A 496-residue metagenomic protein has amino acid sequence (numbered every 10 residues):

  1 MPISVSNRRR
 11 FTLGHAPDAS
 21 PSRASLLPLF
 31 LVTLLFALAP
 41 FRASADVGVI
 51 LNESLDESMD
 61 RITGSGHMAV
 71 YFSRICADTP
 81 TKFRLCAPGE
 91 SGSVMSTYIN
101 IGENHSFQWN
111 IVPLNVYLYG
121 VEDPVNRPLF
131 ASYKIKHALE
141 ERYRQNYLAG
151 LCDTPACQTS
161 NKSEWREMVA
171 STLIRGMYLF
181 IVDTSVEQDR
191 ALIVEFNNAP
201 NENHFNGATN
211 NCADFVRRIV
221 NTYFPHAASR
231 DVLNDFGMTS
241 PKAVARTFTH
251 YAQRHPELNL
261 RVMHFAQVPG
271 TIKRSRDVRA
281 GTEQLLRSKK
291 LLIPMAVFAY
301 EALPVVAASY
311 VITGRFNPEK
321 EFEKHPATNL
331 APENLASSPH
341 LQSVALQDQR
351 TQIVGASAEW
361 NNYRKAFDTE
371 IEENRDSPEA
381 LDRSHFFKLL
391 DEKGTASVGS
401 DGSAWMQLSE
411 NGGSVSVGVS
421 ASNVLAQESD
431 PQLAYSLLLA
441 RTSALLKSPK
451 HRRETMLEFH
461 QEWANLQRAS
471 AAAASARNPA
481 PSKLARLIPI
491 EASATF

Functional and structural regions predicted by a protein language model:
M1-R23: N-terminal secretory signal peptides that target proteins for export/translocation
S25-A39: Bacterial N-terminal signal peptides
A39-A45: Sec/Tat signal peptide C-region and signal peptidase I cleavage site
D46, G66-H67: Short, surface-exposed beta-edge/turn micro-motifs
V49-S58: N-terminal post-signal-peptidase region of extra-cytosolic proteins
L51-N52, F72, G207-N210: Short His-Asn-centered micro-motif
S58, I62, M68-V70, I75-T79 (+1 more regions): Soluble extramembrane regions of membrane proteins in the secretory/endomembrane system
E140-T184, D189-F496: Activation targets extended, charge/polar-rich intrinsically disordered C-terminal tails
